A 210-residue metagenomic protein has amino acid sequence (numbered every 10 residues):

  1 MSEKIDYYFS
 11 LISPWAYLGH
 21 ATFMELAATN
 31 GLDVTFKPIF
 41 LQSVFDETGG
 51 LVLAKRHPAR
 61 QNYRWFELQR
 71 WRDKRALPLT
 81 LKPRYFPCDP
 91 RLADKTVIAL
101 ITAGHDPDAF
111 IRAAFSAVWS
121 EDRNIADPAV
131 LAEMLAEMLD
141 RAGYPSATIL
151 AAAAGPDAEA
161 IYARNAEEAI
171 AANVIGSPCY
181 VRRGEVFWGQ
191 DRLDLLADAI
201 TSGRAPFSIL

Functional and structural regions predicted by a protein language model:
E3-D6, I12-L32, T102-H105, A109 (+1 more regions): C-terminal cap of thioredoxin/glutaredoxin-like
L11, Y17-V118, F207: Structural alpha/beta surface segment adjacent to cysteine/selenocysteine redox centers across thiol/disulfide enzymes
